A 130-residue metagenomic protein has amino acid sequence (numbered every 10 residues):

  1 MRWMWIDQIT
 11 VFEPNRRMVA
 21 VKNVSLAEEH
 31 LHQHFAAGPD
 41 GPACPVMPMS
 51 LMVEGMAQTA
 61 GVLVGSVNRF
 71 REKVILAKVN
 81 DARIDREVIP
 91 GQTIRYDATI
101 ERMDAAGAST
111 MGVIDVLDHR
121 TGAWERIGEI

Functional and structural regions predicted by a protein language model:
M1-M47: Catalytic strand-loop segment that frames the active site of acyl-thioester-processing enzymes
R2-W3, I75, D81, A105-G107: Short solvent-exposed loop/turn micro-motifs enriched in small/polar/acidic residues
I6, L76-V79, M111, I127-E129: Hydrophobic residues on conserved beta-strands that form the core of alpha/beta folds
Q8-V11, D81, R86, I100-R102: A residue-level detector for short acidic-glycine micro-motifs
P14, V88-I130: HotDog/MaoC-like acyl-thioester-processing domains
M47-P48, M52-V64: Active-site- and interface-proximal helix/loop "cap" or "latch" segments in soluble metabolic and energy-transducing
T59-D97: Hydrophobic beta-strand-centered segment that forms part of the acyl-chain substrate-binding groove
